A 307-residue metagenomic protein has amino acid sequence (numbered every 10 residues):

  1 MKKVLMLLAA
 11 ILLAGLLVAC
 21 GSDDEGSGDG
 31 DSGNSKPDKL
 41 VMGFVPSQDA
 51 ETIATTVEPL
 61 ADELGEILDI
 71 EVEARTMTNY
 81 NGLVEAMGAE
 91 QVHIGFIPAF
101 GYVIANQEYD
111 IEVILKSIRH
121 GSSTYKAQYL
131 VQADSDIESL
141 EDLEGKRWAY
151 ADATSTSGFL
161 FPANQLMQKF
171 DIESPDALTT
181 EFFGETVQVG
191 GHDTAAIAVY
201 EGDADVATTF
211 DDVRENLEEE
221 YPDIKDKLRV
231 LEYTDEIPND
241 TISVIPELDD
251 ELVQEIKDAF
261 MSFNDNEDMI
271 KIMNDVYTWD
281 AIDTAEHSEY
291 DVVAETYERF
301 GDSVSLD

Functional and structural regions predicted by a protein language model:
G15-A19: C-terminal motif of bacterial Sec signal peptides marking the signal peptidase cleavage site
G21-D24: Bacterial signal peptide processing site
S35-D136: Short, glycine-/small- and polar/acidic-enriched structural segments that line small-molecule recognition paths
S35-G43, Q48-P59, G65-L68, I237 (+1 more regions): An extracytoplasmic/periplasmic, membrane-proximal ligand-sensing/linker region
K39-G65, Y125-A196, E201: Bilobed "Venus flytrap"/periplasmic-binding protein-like clamshell domains and structurally analogous long
N81-G95, E108-Y109, E141, T186-T208 (+1 more regions): Short helices/loops that flank or line small-molecule/ion binding pockets
F96-E108, P162-Q168, I197-D226, E251: A ligand-binding cleft/hinge motif common to bilobed small-molecule-binding domains
I111-S122, E218-E236: Short beta-strand->loop
